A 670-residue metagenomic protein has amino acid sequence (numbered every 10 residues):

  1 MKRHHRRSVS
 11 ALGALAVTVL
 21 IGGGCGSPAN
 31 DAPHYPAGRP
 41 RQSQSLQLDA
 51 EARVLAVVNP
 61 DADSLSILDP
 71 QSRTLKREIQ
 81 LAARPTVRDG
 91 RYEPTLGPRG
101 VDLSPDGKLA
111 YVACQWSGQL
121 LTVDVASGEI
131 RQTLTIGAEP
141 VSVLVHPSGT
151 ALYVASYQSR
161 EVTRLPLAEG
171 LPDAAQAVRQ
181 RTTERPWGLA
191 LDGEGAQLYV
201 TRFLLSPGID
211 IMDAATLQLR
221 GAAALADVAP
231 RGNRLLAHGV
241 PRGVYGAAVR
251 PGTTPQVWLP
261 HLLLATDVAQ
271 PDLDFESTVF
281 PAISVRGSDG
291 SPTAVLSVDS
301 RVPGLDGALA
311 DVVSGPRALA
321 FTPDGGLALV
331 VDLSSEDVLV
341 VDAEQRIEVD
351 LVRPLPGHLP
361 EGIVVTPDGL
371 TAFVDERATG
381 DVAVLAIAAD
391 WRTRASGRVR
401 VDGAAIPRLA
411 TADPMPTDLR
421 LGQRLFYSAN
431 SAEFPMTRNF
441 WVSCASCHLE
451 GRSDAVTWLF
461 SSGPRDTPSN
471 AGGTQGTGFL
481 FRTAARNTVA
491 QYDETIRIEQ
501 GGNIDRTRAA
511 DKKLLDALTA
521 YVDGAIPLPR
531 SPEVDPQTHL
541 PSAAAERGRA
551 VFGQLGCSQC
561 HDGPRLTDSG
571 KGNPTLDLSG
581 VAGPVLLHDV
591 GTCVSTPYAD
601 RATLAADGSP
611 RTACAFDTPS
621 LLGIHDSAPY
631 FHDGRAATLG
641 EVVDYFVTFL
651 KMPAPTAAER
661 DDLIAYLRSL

Functional and structural regions predicted by a protein language model:
K2-G13: Bacterial N-terminal signal peptides that target proteins for export
R3-H4, V145, L587: Intrinsically disordered, low-complexity cationic segments
H5-R7, V101, A485-N487: Intrinsic disorder/low-complexity segments
L12-L15, L20: Leucine-biased recognition of intrinsically disordered, low-complexity hydrophobic segments
V19-L20, G24-A429: Predominantly soluble domains enriched in secretory-pathway, periplasmic, or organellar proteins
L217, G232-L236, P241-F275, V279-A282 (+1 more regions): Periplasmic c-type cytochrome electron-transfer domains
